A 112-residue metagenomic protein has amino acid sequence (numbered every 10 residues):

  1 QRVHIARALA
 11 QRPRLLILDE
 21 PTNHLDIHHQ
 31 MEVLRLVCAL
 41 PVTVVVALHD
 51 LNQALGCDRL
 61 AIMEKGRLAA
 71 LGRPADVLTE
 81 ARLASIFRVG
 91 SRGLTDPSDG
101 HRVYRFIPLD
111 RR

Functional and structural regions predicted by a protein language model:
R12: Conserved catalytic motifs of ABC-family nucleotide-binding domains
L16-E20: Catalytic Walker B motif of ABC-type/P-loop ATPase nucleotide-binding domains
L48-H49: H-loop/switch region of ABC-family ATPase nucleotide-binding domains
G56-I62: Conserved catalytic segment of ABC-fold P-loop ATPases
L71-G72: ABC ATPase "signature
A81-R112: ABC ATPase nucleotide-binding domains
